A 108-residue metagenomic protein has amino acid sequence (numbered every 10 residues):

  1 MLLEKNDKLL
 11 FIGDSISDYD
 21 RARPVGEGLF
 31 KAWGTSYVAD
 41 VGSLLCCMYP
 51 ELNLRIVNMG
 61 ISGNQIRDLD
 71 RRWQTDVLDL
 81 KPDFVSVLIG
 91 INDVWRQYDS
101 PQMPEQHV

Functional and structural regions predicted by a protein language model:
M1-M59, Q74, L78-K81: Serine-esterase "nucleophile elbow" of acetyl-processing enzymes
G13-D14, I89-I91: Short loop/turn segments at strand-loop or loop-helix junctions that form parts of catalytic or ligand-binding pockets
Y19, Q65, D93-W95: Feature marks short, surface-exposed loop/turn motifs that line or immediately flank catalytic pockets and channel
R23-P24, D68, Y98-P101: Short, solvent-exposed loop/turn segments at secondary-structure boundaries
G60, L88-I89: Short beta-strand segments
G63-R71: Structural motif
K81-V87: Proline-aspartate-enriched helix->loop->beta-strand connector
N92-H107: Serine-dependent acyl-ester chemistry module
